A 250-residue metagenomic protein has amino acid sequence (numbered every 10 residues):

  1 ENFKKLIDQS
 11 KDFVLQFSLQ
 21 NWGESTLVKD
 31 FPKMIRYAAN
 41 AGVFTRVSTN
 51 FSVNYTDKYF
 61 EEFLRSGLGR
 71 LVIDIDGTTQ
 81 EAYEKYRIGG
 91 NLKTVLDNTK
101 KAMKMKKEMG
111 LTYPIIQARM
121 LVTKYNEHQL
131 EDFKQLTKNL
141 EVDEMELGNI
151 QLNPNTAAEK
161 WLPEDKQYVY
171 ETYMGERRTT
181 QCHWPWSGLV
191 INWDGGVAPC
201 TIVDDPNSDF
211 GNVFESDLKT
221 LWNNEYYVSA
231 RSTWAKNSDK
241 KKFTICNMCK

Functional and structural regions predicted by a protein language model:
E1-G148: Radical SAM/AdoMet-radical enzyme domain recognition
K104-I115, M145-E146, I150-Q181, G196-V197 (+1 more regions): C-terminal accessory region of radical SAM enzymes
H183-P185: Short, small/polar residue-rich loop motifs at catalytic or cofactor-binding pockets
G188: Short hydrophobic/aromatic beta-strand element in the GNAT-like acyltransferase core that lines or flanks the acyl-donor
I191-D194: Short, acidic, Ser/Thr-enriched surface-loop or helix-capping motifs
